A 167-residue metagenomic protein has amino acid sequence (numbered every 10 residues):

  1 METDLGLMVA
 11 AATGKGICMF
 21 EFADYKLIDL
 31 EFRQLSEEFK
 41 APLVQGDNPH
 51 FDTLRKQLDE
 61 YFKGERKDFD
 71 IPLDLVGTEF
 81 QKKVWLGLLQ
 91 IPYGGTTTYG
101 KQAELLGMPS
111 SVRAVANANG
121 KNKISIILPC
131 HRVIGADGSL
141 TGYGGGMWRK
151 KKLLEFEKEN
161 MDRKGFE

Functional and structural regions predicted by a protein language model:
M1-S110, F156-E167: Basic nucleic-acid-binding alpha-helical/helix-turn surface characteristic of O6-alkylguanine DNA
R33, A116, K151: Active-site phosphate/pyrophosphate- and oxyanion-stabilizing loops and adjacent acidic/basic residues in soluble
R113-N122: Regulatory, non-catalytic segments
K123, I127: Major-groove DNA-recognition helix of helix-turn-helix-type DNA-binding domains
C130: Short cysteine clusters
V133: Active-site His/Glu-centered metal-binding helix of metallohydrolases
A136-E167: …primarily DNA-binding HTH/wHTH and HhH modules…
